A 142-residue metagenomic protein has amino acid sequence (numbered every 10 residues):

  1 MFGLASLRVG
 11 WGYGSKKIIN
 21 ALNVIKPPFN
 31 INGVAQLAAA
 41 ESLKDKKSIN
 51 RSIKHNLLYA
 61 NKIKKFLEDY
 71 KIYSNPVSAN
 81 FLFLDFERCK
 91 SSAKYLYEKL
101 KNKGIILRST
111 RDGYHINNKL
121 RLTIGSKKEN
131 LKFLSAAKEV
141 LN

Functional and structural regions predicted by a protein language model:
M1-E68, I72-N75: PLP-dependent aminotransferase class I/II
M1-F2, F83, Y114-I116: A short acidic, often aromatic-flanked loop/helix-cap motif at beta-alpha or helix-coil junctions that lines enzyme
S6, S78, Y114-N118: Short acidic/glycine-enriched loop/turn segments that link adjacent beta-strands
Y13, F83-D85, T123-G125: Short hydrophobic/aromatic beta-strand micro-patches that form the beta-sheet surface supporting nucleotide- or nucleic
E41, K62, F66-Y70, Y95-I105 (+1 more regions): Generic non-transmembrane alpha-helical segments
L57, D69-K103, L120: Conserved PLP-binding catalytic core of the aspartate aminotransferase-like
V77, S109-T110: Residue-level detector of family-conserved "landmark" positions at structurally sensitive sites
K99-I105, D112-N142: PLP-dependent enzyme catalytic core of the Aspartate aminotransferase-like
